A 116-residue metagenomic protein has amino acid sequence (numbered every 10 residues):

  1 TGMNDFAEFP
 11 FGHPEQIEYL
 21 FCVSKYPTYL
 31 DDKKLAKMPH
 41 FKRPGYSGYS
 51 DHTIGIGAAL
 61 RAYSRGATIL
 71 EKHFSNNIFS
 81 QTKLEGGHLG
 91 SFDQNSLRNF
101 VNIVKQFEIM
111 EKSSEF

Functional and structural regions predicted by a protein language model:
T1-F116: Catalytic cores and adjacent flexible loops of soluble metabolic enzymes that perform enolate/carbanion chemistry on
